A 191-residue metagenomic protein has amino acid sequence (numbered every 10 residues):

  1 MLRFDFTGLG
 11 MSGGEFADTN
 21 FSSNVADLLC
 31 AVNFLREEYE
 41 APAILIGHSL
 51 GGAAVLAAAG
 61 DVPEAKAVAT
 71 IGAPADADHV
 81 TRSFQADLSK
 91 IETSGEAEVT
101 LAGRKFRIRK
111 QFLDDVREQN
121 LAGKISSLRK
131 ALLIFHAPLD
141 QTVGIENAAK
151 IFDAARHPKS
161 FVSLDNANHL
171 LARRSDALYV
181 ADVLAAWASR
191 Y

Functional and structural regions predicted by a protein language model:
M1-G13: Conserved alpha/beta-hydrolase
D18-E38: Alpha/beta-hydrolase active-site loop
E38-S49: Alpha/beta-hydrolase fold nucleophile elbow
P63-Q111: Hydrolase active-site cap/lid region
S127-R129, I134-H136, D140: Short beta-strand/loop motif that positions the catalytic acidic residue of the alpha/beta-hydrolase fold
Q141-N147: Conserved alpha/beta-hydrolase "acid-adjacent" motif
A155-L170: Catalytic histidine neighborhood in serine/cysteine hydrolases with alpha/beta-hydrolase-type architecture
A167-Y191: Catalytic active-site module of serine/aspartate enzymes centered on a nucleophile-bearing elbow/loop
